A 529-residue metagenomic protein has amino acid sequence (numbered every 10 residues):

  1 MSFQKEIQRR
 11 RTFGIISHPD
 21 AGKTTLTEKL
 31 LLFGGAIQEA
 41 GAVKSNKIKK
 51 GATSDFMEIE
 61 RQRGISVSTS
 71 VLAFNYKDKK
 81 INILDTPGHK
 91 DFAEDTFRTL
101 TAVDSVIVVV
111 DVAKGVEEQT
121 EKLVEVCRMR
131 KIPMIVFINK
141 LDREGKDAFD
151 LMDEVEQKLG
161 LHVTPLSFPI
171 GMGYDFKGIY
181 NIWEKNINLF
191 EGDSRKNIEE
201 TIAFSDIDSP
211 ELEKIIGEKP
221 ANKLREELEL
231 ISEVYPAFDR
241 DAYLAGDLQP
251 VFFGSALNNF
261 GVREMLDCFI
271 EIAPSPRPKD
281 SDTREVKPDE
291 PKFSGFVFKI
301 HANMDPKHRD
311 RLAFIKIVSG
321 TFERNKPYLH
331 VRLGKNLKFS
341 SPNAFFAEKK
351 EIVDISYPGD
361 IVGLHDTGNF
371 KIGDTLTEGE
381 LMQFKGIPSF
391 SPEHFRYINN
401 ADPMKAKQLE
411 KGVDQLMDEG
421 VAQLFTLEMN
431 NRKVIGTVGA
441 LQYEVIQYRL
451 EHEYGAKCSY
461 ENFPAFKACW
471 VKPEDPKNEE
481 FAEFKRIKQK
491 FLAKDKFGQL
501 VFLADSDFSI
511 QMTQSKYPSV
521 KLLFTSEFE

Functional and structural regions predicted by a protein language model:
M1-E529: Structural and coupling elements of P-loop NTPases
